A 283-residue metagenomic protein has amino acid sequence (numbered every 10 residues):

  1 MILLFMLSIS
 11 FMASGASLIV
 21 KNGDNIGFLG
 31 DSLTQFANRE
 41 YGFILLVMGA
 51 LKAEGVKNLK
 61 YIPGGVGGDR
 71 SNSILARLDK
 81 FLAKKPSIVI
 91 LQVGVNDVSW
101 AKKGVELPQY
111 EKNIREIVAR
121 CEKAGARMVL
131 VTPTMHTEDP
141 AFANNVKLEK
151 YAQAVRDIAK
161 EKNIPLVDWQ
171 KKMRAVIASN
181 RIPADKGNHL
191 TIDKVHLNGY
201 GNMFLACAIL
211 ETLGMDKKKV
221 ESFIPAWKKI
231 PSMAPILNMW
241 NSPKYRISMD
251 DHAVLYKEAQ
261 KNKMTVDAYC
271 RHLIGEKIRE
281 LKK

Functional and structural regions predicted by a protein language model:
I2-S10: Bacterial N-terminal signal peptides
A13-S17: Boundary at the C-terminal end of the N-terminal hydrophobic targeting segment
V20, L45-K60, S73-S242, K261 (+1 more regions): Alpha-helical cap/lid subdomain in secreted, periplasmic, or secretory-pathway luminal O-acyl-processing enzymes
D24-R39, V66-R70, V98: Catalytic nucleophile-elbow at a beta strand-turn-alpha helix junction centered on a G-D-S/GDSL motif, marking
N38, G68, P108, N145-V146 (+1 more regions): Residue-level marker of alpha-helix boundaries and capping positions
Y61-G65: Extended hydrophobic secondary-structure segments that form protein cores and membrane-embedded regions
Y245-I247, L255, N262-G275: Short amphipathic alpha-helical segments
